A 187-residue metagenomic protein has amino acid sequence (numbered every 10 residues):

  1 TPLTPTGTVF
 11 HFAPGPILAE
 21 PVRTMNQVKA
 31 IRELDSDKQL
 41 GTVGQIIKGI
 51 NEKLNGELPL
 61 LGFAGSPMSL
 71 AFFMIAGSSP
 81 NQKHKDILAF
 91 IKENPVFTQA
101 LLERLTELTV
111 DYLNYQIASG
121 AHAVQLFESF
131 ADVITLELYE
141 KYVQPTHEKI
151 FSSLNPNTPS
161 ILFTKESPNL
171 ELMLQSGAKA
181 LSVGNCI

Functional and structural regions predicted by a protein language model:
T1-L3, D37-K38: Intrinsic structural disorder
P2-P14: Glycine-rich loop at the start of a catalytic domain that most often binds anionic cofactors/ligands
P14-E52: A gly/proline- and charged-residue-enriched helix-loop-helix capping module
Q39-I187: Active-site loop segments of alpha/beta catalytic cores
